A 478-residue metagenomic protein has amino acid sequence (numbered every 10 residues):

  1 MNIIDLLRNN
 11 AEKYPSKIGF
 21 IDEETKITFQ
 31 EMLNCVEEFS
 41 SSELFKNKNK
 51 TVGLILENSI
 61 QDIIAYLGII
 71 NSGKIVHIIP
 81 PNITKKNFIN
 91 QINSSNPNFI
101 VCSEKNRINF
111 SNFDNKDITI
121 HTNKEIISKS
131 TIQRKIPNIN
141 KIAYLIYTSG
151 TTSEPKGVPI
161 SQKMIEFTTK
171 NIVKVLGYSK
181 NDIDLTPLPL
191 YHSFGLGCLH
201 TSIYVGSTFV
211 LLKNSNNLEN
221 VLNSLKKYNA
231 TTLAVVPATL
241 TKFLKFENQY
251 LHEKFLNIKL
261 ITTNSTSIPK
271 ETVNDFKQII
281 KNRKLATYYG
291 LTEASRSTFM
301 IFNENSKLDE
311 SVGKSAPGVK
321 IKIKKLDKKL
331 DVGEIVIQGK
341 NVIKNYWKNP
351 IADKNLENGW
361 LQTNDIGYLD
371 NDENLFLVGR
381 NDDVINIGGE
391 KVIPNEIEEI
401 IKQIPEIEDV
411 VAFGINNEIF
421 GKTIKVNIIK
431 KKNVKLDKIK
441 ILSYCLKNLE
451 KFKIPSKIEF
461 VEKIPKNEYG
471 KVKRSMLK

Functional and structural regions predicted by a protein language model:
P15-S16, K129-Y147, S153-E154, G177-I183: Conserved pre-ATP/AMP-binding loop-to-beta segment of ANL
K17, Q30-G53, I83-T84, I89 (+2 more regions): ANL superfamily AMP-binding
T25, S40-I83, K391, K430: Conserved AMP-binding/adenylate-forming
T28-Q30, A143-K170: Conserved AMP-binding A3 loop
D62, L233, G333, G339 (+4 more regions): AMP-binding/adenylate-forming catalytic core of the ANL superfamily
E166-I183, S193-T232, F246: Conserved AMP-binding/adenylation subdomain of ANL enzymes
A230-V235, L244-L308, K320: Gly/Ser/Thr-rich phosphate-binding loop
K314-G318, L326-N358, E390-V392: Conserved ATP/PPi-binding loop(s) of AMP-dependent carboxylate-activating enzymes
